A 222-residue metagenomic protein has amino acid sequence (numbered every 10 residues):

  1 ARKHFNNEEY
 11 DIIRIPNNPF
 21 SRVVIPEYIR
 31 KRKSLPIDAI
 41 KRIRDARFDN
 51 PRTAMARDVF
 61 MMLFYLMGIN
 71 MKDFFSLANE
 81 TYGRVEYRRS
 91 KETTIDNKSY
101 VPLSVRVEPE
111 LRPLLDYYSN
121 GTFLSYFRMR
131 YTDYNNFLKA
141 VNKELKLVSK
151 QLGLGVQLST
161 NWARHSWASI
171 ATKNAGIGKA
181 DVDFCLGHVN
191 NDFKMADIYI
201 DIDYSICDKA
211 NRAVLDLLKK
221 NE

Functional and structural regions predicted by a protein language model:
R2-D11, L63-R84, A180: Short, charged phosphate-coordinating catalytic segments
I12-N18, R22-M71: Basic, Lys/Arg- and aromatic-enriched nucleic-acid-binding interface segment
I40, R106-G155: Active-site/catalytic core of tyrosine-dependent DNA strand-transfer enzymes
M55-R57, L138, N142, R164-H165: Short, leucine-enriched amphipathic alpha-helices that occur as contiguous helical runs
M61, Y65, I69-K72, W162-H188: C-terminal catalytic core of tyrosine-transesterase DNA break-rejoin enzymes
L66, F75-L114: Conserved tyrosine-mediated DNA breakage-rejoining catalytic core shared by Y-recombinases
E80-E86, G155-V156, G176-I198, K219-E222: Short, polar N-cap/turn motifs at the start of nucleic acid-interacting alpha helices
K91-T94, L186-K219: Catalytic-site neighborhood detector that most strongly recognizes the C-terminal catalytic loop/helix of tyrosine
